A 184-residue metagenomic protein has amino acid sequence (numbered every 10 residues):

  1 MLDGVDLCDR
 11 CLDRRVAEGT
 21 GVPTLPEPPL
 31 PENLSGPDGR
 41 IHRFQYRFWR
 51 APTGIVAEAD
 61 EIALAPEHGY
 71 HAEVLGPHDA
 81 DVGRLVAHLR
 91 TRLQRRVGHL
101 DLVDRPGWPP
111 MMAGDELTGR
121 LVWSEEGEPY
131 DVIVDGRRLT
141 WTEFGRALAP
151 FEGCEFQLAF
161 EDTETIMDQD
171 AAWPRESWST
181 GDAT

Functional and structural regions predicted by a protein language model:
M1-T184: Terminal leader/tail segments of proteins
